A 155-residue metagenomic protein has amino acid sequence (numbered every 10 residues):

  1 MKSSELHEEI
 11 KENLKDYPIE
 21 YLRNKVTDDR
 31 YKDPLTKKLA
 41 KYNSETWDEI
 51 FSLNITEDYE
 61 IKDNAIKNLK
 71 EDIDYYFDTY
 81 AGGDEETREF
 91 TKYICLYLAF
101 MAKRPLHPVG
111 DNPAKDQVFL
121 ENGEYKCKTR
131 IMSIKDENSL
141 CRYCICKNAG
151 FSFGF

Functional and structural regions predicted by a protein language model:
S4-F155: Cysteine-centered metal-binding/redox modules
